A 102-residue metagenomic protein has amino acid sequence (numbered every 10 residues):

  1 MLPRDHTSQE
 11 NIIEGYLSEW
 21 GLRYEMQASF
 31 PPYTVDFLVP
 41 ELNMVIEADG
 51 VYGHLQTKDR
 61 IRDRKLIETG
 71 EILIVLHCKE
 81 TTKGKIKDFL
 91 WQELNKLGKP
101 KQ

Functional and structural regions predicted by a protein language model:
M1-Q102: Nucleic-acid endo/exonuclease domains
